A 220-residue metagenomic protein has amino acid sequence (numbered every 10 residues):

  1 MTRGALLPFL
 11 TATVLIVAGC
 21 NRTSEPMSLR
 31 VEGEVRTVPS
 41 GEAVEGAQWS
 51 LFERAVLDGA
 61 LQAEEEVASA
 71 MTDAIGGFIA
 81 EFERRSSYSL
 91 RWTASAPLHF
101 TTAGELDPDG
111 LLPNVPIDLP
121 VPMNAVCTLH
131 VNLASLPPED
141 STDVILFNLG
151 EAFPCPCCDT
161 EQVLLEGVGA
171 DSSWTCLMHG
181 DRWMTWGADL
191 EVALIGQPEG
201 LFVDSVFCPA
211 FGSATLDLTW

Functional and structural regions predicted by a protein language model:
M1-F9: Bacterial N-terminal signal peptides that target proteins for export
I16-G19: C-terminal motif of bacterial Sec signal peptides marking the signal peptidase cleavage site
N21, L106-V126, E199-W220: Extracellular beta-sheet/turn segments enriched in Thr/Pro/Gly and aliphatic residues
L29-T37, C127-L136: A short, amphipathic beta-strand motif
S40-A60, L136-C158: Short, ordered, surface-exposed loop/turn motifs in non-cytosolic proteins
L57-I79, P154-A170: Short, acidic Ser/Thr/Gly-rich low-complexity loop/linker segments typical of extracellular and cell-surface proteins
A74-L90, L165-G187: Short Pro-Gly-centered beta-turn/loop motif in secreted/extracellular proteins
E83-N114, D189-L201: A short, solvent-exposed loop/turn motif at the edges and junctions of modular extracellular/periplasmic domains
